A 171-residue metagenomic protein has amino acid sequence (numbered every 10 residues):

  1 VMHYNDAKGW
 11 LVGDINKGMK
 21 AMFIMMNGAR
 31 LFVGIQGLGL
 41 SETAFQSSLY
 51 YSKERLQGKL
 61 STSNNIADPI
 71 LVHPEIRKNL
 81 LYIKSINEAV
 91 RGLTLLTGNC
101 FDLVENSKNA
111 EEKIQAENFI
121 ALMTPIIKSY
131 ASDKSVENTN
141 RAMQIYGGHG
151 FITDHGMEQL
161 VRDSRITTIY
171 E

Functional and structural regions predicted by a protein language model:
V1-E171: Internal glycine-rich alpha/beta core junctions
